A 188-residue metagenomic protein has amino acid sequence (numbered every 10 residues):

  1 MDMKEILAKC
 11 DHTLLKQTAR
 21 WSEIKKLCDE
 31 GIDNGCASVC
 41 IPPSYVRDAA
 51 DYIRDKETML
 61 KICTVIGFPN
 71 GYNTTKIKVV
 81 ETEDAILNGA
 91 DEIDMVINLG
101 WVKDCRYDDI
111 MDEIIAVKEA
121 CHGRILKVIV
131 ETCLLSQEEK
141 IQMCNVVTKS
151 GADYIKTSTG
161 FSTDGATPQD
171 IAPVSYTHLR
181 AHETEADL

Functional and structural regions predicted by a protein language model:
M1-T75, L87, V146: Conserved N-terminal beta1-alpha1 strand-loop-helix module at the mouth
L15, A186-D187: General alpha-helical segment detector with a strong preference for membrane-spanning helices and helix-boundary regions
T18-N34, L60, T75-V96, K103-K127 (+1 more regions): Alpha/beta enzyme core
Y45, P69, L99-G100, F161: Conserved beta-strand edge residues that scaffold enzyme active sites
V65-G67, N98, E131: Beta-hairpin (beta-strand-turn-beta-strand) motif
T177-T184: Conserved small/polar residues in nucleotide/adenosyl-binding loops
